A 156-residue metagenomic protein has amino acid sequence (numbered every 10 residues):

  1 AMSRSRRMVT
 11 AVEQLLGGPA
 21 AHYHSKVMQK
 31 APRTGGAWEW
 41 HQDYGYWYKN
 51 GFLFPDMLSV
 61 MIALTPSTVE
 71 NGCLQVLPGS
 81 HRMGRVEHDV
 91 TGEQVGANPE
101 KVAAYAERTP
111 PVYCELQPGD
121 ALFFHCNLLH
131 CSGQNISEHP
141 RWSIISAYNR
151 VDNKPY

Functional and structural regions predicted by a protein language model:
A1-W40, G45-N50: Non-heme Fe(II)-dependent double-stranded beta-helix
G18-S25, G36-W38, D56-I62, G72 (+1 more regions): Generic beta-strand structural signal
V27-T34, Y44-G45, L64-V69, G79-M83: Short acidic/polar capping segments at secondary-structure boundaries
K30-P32, L77-G84, R141, A147-K154: Short edge-strand/loop segments of extracellular domains
T34-Q42, K49-G51, E70-V76, R85-D89 (+1 more regions): A short secondary-structure junction signal
H41, N50-V69, E115-P118, F123 (+1 more regions): Short, conserved beta-strand element in jelly-roll/cupin
S67-L129: Double-stranded beta-helix
A121-F123, N127-Y156: Non-heme Fe(II)/2-oxoglutarate
